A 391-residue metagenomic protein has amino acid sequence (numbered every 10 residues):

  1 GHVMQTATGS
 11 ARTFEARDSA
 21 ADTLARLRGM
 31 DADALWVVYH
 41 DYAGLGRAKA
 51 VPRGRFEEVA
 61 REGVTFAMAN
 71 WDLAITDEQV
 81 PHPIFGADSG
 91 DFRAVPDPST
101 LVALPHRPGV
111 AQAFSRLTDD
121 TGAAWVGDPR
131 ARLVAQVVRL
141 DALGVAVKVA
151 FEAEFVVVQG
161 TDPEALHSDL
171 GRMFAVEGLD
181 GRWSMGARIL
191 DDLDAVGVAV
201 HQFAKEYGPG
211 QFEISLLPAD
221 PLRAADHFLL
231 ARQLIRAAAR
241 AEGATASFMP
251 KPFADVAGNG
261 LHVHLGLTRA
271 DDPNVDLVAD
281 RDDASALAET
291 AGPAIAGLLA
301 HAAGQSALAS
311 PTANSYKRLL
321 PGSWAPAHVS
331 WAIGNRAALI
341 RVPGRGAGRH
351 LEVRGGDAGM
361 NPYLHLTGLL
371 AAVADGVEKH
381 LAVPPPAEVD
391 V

Functional and structural regions predicted by a protein language model:
V3-Q202, A224-H227, V383, V391: ATP/Mg2+-dependent ligation/transfer catalytic cores
Q5-T13, D18-A25, L230, A244-T245 (+1 more regions): Catalytic-core signal marking the mid-to-C-terminal active-site face
D41-A43, T118-A124, G178, P218-A224 (+4 more regions): A generic structural motif
A113-D119, F212-P218, L265: Short, hydrophobic beta-strand segments
K148-Q159, L166, V196-L216, A246-H262 (+1 more regions): Core alpha/beta catalytic barrel or barrel-like domain that forms the active/cofactor pocket in diverse metabolic
G178-R182, G186-I189, D194-V200, I214-P221 (+3 more regions): Accessory "access/gating" subregions that flank catalytic or transport cores
A225-Q233, A238-M249, A257-T268: Loop-centered beta-sheet repeat module
